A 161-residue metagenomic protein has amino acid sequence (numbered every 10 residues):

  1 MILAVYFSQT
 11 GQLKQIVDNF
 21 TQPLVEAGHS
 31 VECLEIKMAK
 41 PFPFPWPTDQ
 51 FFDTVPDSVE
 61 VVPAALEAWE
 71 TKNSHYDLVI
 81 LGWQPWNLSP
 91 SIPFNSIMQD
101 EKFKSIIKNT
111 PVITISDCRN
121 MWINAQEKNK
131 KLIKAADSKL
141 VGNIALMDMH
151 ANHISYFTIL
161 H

Functional and structural regions predicted by a protein language model:
M1-G82, L88-S91, Q99, F103-K108: N-terminal beta1-alpha1-beta2 submodule of the flavodoxin-like/Rossmannoid cofactor-binding fold
T10, W86-L88, R119-W122, M147-A151: Solvent-exposed loop/turn segments at secondary-structure junctions within structured extracellular/periplasmic domains
V31-L34, K139-A145: Short beta-strand elements in bilobed, periplasmic/extracellular small-molecule ligand-binding domains
T48-D53, K131, I159-L160: Short, hinge-like loop/turn segments at secondary-structure boundaries
I92-E101, Q126-L132: "Short basic amphipathic alpha-helical interaction patches in structured regions
I107-P111, A136-S138: A short helix->loop->beta-strand "cap" motif at the edges of active sites that frequently abuts
N109, T114-Q126: A gly/proline- and charged-residue-enriched helix-loop-helix capping module
H150-H161: A conserved mid-domain beta-alpha-beta active-site/ligand-binding segment of alpha/beta enzyme cores
